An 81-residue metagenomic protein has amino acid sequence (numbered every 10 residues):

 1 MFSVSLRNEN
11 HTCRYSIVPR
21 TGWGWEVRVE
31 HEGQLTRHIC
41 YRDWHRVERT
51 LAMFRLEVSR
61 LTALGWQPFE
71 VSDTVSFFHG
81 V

Functional and structural regions predicted by a protein language model:
M1-S5: Short, hydrophobic/aromatic-rich segments at coil-to-beta transitions
T12-T36: Short aromatic-glycine-(Arg/Gly/Cys) micro-motifs in beta-strand/loop hairpins
C13, L56-V81: Short, mixed-charge low-complexity intrinsically disordered segments
T21-W23, R42, L64: Short, low-complexity intrinsically disordered segments
W23-W25, H45-F54: Short, surface-exposed linear segments at secondary-structure transitions and domain or protein termini
V27-V29, E48, E70: Short, isolated positions within intrinsically disordered regulatory regions of eukaryotic proteins
E32-R49: A short, exposed loop/beta-hairpin motif centered on an aromatic-Gly-Thr core
